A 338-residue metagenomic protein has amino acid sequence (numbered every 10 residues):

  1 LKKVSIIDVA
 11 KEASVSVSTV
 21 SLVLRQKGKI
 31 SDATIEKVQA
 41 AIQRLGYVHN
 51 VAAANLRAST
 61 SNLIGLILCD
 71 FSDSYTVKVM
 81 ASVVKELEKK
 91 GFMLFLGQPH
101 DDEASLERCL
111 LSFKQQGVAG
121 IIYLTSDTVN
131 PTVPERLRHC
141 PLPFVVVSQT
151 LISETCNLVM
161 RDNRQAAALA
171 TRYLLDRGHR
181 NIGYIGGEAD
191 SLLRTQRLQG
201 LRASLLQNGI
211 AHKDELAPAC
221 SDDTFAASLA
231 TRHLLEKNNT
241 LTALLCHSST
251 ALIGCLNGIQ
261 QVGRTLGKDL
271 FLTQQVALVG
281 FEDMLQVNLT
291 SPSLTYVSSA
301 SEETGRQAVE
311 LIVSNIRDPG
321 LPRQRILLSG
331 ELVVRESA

Functional and structural regions predicted by a protein language model:
L1-S61: N-terminal helix-turn-helix DNA-binding module of bacterial transcription factors
V17-S21, L56-S72, Y173, N181-E188: Short beta-strand segments enriched in small/hydrophobic residues
D32, L45-S112, Q116-G120, Q199 (+2 more regions): Amphipathic helical "hinge" segments at domain boundaries
A33, C69-K78, L96-S105, Q149 (+6 more regions): Hinge/beta->alpha junction and helix N-cap segments in small-molecule ligand-binding domains
D101, Y123-L169, I210, T250 (+2 more regions): Flexible loop/hinge segments that line or gate small-molecule binding clefts
A104-G117, F225-T240: Short, well-structured alpha-helical segments in soluble
R232-A338: Flexible loop/turn connectors
